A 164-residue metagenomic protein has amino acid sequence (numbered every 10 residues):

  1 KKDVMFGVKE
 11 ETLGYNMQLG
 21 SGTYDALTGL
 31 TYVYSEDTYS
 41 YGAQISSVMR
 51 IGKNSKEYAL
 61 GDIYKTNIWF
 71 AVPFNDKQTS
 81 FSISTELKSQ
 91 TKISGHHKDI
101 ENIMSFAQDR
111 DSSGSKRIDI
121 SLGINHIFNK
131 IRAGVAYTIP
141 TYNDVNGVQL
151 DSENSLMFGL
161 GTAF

Functional and structural regions predicted by a protein language model:
K1-K53: Outer-membrane pore/translocation modules
N16-Q18, E57, T141: Residue-level preference for alpha-helix termini and adjacent loops
A59-F164: Outer membrane beta-barrel transmembrane domains
